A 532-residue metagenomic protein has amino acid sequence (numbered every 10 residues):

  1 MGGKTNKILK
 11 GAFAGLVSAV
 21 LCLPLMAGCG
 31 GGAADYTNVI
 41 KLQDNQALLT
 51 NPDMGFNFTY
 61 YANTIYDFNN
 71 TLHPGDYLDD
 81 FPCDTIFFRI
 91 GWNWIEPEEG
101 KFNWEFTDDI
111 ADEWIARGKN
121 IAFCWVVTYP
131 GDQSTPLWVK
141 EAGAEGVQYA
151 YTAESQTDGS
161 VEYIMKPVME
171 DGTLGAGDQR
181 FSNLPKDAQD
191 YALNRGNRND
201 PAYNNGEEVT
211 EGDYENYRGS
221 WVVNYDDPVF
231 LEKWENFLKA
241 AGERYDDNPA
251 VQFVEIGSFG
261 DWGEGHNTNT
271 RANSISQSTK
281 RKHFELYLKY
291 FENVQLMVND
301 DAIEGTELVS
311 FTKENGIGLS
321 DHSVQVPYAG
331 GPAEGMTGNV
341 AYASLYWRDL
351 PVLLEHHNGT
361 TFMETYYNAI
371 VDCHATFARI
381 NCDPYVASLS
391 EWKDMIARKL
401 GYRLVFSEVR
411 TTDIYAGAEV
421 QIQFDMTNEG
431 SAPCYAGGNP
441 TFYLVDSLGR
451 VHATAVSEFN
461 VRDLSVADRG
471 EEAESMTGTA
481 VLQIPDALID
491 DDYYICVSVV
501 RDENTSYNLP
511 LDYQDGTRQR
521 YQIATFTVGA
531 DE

Functional and structural regions predicted by a protein language model:
G3-L16: Bacterial N-terminal signal peptides that target proteins for export
G15-P24: Bacterial N-terminal signal peptides
L23-D35: Sec-dependent signal peptide cleavage junction
D35-V229, M336-V371, A375-S388: N-terminal substrate-binding region of glycoside hydrolase catalytic domains
I95-E96, Y129-W138, G260-H266, E304-E307 (+1 more regions): Short catalytic/ligand-binding loop motif for oxyanion handling, primarily in non-cytosolic enzymes, centered on
A188, R195, D200-V251, E255-Y287 (+1 more regions): Active-site cleft segment of glycoside hydrolase catalytic domains centered on the general acid/base Glu
E255-E292, M297-A343: Substrate-binding cleft/loops of secretory-pathway carbohydrate-active enzymes
R398-E532: Extracellular/luminal regions of secreted and cell-surface proteins that mediate adhesion/ECM remodeling
